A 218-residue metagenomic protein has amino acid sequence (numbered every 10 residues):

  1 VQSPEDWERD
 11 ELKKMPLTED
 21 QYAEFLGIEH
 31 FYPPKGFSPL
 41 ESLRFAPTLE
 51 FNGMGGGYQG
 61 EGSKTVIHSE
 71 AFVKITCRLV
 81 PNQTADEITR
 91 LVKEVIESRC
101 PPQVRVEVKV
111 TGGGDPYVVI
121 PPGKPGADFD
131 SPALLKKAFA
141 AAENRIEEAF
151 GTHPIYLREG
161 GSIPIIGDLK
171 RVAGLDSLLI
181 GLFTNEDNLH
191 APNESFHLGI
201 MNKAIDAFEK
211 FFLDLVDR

Functional and structural regions predicted by a protein language model:
V1-S195, G199-E209, V216-D217: Metal-dependent amide/peptide-bond hydrolase catalytic core, centered on the "pita-bread" metallohydrolase fold
